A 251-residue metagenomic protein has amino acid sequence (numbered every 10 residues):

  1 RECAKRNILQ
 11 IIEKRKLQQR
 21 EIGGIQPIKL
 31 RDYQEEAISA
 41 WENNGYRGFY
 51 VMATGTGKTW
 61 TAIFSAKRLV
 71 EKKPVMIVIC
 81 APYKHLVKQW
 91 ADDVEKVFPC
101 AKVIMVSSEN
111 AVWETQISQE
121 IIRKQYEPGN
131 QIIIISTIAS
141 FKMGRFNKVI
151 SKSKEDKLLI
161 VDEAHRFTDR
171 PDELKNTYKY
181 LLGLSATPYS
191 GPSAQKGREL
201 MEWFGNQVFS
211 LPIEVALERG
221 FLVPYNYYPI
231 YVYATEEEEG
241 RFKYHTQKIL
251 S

Functional and structural regions predicted by a protein language model:
R1-R20: Accessory nucleic-acid engagement/destabilization modules that flank
R15-V51: Conserved pre-motif I regulatory segment
N44-K67: Walker A/P-loop
T59-T61, P74-V97: Conserved Walker A/P-loop ATP-binding site and its immediately adjacent core in helicase/helicase-like ATPase domains
V112-E155, R166-E173: Conserved helix/coil segment N-terminal to the catalytic DExD/H
D162-E163: Walker B catalytic acidic pair
R166-L222: Post-DEXD/H (motif II) to motif III coupling segment of the RecA-like Helicase ATP-binding lobe
N206-S251: Conserved interdomain linker/interface between the two RecA-like ATPase lobes of SF2 helicase motors
